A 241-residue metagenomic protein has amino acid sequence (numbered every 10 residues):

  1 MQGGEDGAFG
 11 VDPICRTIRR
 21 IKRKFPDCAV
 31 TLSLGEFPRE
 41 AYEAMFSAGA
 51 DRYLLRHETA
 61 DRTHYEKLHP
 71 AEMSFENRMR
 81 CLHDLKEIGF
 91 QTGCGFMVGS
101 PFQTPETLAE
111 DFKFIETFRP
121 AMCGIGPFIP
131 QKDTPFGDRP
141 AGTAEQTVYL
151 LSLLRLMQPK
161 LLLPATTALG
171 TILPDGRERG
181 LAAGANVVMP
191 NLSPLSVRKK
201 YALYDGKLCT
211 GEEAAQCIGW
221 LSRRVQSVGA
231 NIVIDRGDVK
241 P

Functional and structural regions predicted by a protein language model:
M1, F25, D51-R52, H57 (+3 more regions): Conserved C-terminal portion of the radical SAM core fold that forms the substrate/S-adenosylmethionine-binding
M1-D12, T17-L82, Q91-V98, A121-G124: Core AdoMet radical
E5-G10, A71, G99-T104, F136 (+2 more regions): Short, small-residue-enriched loops and turns at beta-alpha junctions that line or gate enzyme active sites
E5-G7, F37, A60-D61, S100-P101 (+4 more regions): Positions that flank functional sites
V11-P13, E43-A44, Y65-H69, P105-L108 (+3 more regions): Short secondary-structure transition/capping segments
D12-T17, L108-F112, G142-E145, R179: Charged helix-capping and loop-helix junction motifs
F37-S47, P101-E116, G170-A183: Catalytic cores of alpha/beta
E116-P241: Auxiliary Fe-S-binding modules of radical SAM enzymes
